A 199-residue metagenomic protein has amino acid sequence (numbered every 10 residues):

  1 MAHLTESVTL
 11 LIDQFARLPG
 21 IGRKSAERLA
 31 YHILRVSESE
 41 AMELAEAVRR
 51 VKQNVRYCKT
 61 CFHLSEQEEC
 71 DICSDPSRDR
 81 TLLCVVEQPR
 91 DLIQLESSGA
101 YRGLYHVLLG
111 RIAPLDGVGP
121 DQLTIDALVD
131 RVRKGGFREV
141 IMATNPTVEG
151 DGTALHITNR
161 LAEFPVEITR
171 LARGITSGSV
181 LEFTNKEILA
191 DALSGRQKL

Functional and structural regions predicted by a protein language model:
A2-V8, R17, A30-L83, Q88-L92 (+1 more regions): Cys/His-rich Zn2+-binding cysteine-cluster or related metal-binding knuckle/ribbon modules and their
I12: Basic, Lys/Arg-rich alpha-helical nucleic-acid-recognition elements, primarily the DNA-binding modules of transcription
A16, L34, R49, F62 (+9 more regions): Signal for well-folded cores of large energy- and translation-related assemblies
P19, E38, V51, H63-L64 (+3 more regions): Conserved phosphate/pyrophosphate-binding and hydrolysis machinery centered on Walker-type P-loop NTPases, extending
A26, D75-I141: Extended interfacial segments that mediate partner engagement and assembly in macromolecular machines
E27-H32, L181: Short hydrophobic alpha-helical segments that form membrane-spanning helices or hydrophobic packing faces of helical
V129-I141, N145-L199: Long C-terminal interaction/binding lobes of large macromolecular proteins
